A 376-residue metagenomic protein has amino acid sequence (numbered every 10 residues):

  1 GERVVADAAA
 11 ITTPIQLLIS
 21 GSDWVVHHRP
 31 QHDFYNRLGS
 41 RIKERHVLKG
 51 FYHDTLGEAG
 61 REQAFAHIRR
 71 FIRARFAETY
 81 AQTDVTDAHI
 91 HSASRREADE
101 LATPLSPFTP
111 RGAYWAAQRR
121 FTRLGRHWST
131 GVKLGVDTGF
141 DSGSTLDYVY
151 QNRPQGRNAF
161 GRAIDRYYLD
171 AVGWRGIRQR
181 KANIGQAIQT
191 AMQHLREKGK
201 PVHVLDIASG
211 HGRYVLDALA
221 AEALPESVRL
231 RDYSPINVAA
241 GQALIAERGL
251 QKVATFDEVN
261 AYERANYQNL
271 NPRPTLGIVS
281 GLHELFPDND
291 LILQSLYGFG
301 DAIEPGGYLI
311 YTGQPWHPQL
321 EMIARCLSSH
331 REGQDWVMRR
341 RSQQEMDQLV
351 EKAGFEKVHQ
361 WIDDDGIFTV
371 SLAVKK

Functional and structural regions predicted by a protein language model:
G1-V47: Serine-hydrolase catalytic core
H46-E97: Catalytic active-site module of serine/aspartate enzymes centered on a nucleophile-bearing elbow/loop
R126-E197: Class I SAM-dependent methyltransferase Rossmann-like catalytic core, especially the SAM/SAH-binding loop
H211-P225: Conserved SAM-binding loop of SAM-dependent methyltransferases across substrates and taxa, primarily the Class I
S234-I236: Conserved SAM/SAH-binding beta-strand->alpha-helix loop
L293-P305: A short glycine-rich, Lys/Arg-flanked "PGG" loop and its adjoining helix->strand segment in the class I
G306-Q314: Conserved beta-strand signature within the Rossmann-like core of class I S-adenosyl-L-methionine
M322-D347: Conserved Class I S-adenosyl-L-methionine
